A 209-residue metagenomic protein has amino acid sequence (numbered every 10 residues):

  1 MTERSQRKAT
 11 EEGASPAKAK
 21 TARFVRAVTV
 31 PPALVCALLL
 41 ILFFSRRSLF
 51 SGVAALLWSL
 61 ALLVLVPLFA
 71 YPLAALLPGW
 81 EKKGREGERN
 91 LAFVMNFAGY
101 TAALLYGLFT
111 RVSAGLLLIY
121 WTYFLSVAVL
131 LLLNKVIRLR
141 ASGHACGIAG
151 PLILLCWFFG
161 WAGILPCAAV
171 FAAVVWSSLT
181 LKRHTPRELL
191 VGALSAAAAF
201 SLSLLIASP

Functional and structural regions predicted by a protein language model:
M1-A22: Short, Lys/Arg-rich, polar N-terminal cytosolic tail immediately upstream of the first transmembrane signal-anchor
A22, R26, A54-L62, L91-M95 (+4 more regions): Alpha-helical transmembrane segments of integral membrane proteins
V25-S45: The first (N-terminal) embedded transmembrane alpha-helix
L34-C36, V94-Y106, L125-S126, A145-P151 (+1 more regions): Core segments of transmembrane alpha-helices that mediate helix-helix packing or line hydrophobic substrate/ligand
L39-L57, L104-I119, L155-L165, S201-P209: Helix-coil boundary and interhelical linker segments in multi-pass alpha-helical membrane proteins
L73-L77, A102-T110, V129-I137: Membrane-helix exit/interface motif
E81-N96: Juxtamembrane helix-capping/reentrant segments at transmembrane boundaries
L117-P209: Membrane-embedded catalytic cores of phosphoryl/pyrophosphoryl-handling enzymes
